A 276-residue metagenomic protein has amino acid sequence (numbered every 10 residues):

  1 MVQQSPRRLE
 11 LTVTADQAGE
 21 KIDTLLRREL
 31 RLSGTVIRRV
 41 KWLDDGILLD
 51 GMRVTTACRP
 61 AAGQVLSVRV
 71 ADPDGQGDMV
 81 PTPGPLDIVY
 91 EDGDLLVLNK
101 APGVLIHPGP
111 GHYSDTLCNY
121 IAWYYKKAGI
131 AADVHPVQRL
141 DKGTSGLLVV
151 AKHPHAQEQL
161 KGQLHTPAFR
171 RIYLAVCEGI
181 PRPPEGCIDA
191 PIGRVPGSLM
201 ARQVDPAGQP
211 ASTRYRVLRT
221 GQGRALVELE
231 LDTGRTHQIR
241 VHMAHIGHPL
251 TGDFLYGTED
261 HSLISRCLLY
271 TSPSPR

Functional and structural regions predicted by a protein language model:
M1-S272, R276: RNA pseudouridine synthases
